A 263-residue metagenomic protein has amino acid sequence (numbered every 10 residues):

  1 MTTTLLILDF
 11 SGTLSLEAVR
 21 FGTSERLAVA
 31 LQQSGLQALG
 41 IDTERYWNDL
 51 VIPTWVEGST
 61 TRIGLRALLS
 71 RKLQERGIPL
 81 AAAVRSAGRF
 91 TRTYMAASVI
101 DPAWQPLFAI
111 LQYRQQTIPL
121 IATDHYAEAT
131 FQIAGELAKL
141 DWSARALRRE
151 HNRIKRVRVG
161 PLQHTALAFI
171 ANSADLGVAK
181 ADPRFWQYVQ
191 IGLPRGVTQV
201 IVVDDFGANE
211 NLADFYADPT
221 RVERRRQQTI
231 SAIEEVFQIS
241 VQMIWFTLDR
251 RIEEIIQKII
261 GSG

Functional and structural regions predicted by a protein language model:
M1-D49, S231: Active-site neighborhood of HAD-like aspartate-dependent phosphohydrolases
M1-L8, L120, A127, I133-G263: Asp-based, Mg2+/Mn2+-dependent phosphohydrolase catalytic module
T23, T61, I100, D218-R225: Residue-level preference for long, well-ordered alpha-helices that form the structural scaffold of enzyme catalytic
T23-L31, V51, A87-Y94, A129-A134 (+1 more regions): Hydrophobic alpha-helical core bundles mediating ligand binding, dimerization, or RNAP-core interactions
R26, A30, S34, L68 (+2 more regions): Charge-rich, solvent-exposed alpha-helical interaction surfaces
V29-S34, P106-Q116, A232-F237: A short, Lys/Arg-enriched amphipathic alpha-helix followed by its capping loop at the start of a domain
W47-R92: A metal-dependent, Asp-based hydrolase signature
I63, I78-A82, R89-I121, A127-G135: Short, acidic loop-to-helix structural element flanking the phosphoryl-transfer center in phosphate-processing enzymes
